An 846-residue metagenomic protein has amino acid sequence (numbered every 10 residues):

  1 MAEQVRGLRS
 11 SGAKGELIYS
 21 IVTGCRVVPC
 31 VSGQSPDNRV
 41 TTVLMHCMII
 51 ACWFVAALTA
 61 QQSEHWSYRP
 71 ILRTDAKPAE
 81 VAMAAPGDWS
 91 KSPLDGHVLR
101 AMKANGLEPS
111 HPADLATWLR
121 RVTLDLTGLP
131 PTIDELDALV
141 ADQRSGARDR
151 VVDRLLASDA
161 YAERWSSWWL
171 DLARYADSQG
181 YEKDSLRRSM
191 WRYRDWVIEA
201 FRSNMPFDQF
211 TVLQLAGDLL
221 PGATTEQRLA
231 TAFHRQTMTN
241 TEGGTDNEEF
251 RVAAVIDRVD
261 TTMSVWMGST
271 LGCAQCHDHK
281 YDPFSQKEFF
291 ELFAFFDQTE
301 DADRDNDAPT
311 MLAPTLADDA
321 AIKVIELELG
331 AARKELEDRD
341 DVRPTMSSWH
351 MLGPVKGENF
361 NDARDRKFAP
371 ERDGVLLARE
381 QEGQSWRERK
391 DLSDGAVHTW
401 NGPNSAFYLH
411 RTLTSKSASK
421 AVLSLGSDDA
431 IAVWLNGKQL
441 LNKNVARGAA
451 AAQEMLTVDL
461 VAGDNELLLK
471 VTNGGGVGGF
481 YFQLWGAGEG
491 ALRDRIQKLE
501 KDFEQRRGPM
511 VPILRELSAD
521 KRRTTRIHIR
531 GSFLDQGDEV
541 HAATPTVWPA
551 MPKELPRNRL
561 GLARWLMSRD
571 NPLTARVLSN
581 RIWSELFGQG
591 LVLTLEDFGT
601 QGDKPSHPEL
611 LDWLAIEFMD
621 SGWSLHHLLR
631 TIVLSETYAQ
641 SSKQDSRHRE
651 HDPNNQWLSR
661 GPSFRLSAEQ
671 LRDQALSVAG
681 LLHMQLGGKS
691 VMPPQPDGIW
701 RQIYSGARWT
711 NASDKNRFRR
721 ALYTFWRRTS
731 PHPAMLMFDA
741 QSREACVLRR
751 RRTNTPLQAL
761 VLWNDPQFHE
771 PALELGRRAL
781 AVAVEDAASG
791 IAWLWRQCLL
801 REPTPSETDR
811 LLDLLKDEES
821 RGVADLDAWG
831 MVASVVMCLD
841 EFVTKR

Functional and structural regions predicted by a protein language model:
L72, A76-K91, E242-V255, Q298-R339 (+4 more regions): Electron-transfer interface patches adjacent to heme c in soluble/periplasmic c-type cytochromes and di-/multiheme
D88-R120, D125, L129-A160, A176-P221 (+6 more regions): Primarily short, surface-exposed interaction patches in extracytoplasmic proteins
S166, A216-L220, D318-G402, T412 (+3 more regions): Accessory carbohydrate-binding/adhesion or oligomerization-edge regions at the termini of glycan-active proteins
L219-K323, M735: Sequence context surrounding c-type heme c attachment/ligation sites in exported
P403-L413, L562-W565: Short beta-strands within extracellular/lumenal beta-sheet-rich domains
L409-A421, T457-A462: Extracellular and analogous surface-interaction loops
T414-S415, S419-W434, L467: Aromatic-lined ligand-binding clefts that engage carbohydrates, nucleic acids, or primary amines
L435-F482: Beta-strand-rich ligand-recognition modules
